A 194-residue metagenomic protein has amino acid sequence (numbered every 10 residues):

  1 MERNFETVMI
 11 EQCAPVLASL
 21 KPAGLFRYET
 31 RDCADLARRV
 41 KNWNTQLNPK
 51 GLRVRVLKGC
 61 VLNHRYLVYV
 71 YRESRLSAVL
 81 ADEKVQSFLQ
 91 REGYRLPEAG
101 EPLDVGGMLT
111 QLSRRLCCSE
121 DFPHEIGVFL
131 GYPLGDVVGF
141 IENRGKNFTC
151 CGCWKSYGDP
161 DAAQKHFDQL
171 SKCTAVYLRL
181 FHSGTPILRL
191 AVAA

Functional and structural regions predicted by a protein language model:
M1-K50: A structured, charge-rich N-terminal accessory region that forms the first stable segment of a protein and links
Q12-S19, R55-C60, R114-C118: Short, flexible, solvent-exposed loop/turn segments with mixed acidic/basic and small polar residues
K21-A23, H64-Y66, P123-E125: Short, surface-exposed beta-edge/turn micro-motifs
V40-L103: A glycine-rich, hydrophobic loop/mini-helix early in the fold
G93-H124: Internal catalytic-core helix/loop-beta-alpha segment that presents or stabilizes conserved functional determinants
L103-G107, I141-R144, C151-G158: Short linear loop/turn motifs
F122-C150: Hydrophobic/aromatic-rich, well-ordered segments within soluble, folded domains that form packed cores
C153-A194: Long, compositionally biased
